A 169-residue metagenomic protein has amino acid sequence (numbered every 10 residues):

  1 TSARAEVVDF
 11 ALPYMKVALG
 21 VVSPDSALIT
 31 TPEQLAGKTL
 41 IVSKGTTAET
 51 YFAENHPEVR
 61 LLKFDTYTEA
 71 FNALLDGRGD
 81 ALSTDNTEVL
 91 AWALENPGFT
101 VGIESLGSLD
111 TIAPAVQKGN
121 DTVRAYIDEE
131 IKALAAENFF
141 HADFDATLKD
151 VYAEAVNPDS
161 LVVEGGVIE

Functional and structural regions predicted by a protein language model:
T1-Q34, T100-G107: Acidic, polar ligand-binding/catalytic clefts
T1-S2, V17, D25, G45-T46 (+3 more regions): Beta->alpha turn/N-cap motifs
T1-V7, Y51-E54, L75-S108: A ligand-binding cleft/hinge motif common to bilobed small-molecule-binding domains
L19-I29, D110-E130: A bilobed periplasmic-binding-protein/Venus flytrap-type ligand-binding module shared by bacterial periplasmic
A27, T47, L62-N72, D76: Short helix-initiation/N-cap motifs at beta->coil->alpha
P32-T47, R60: Short loop->beta-strand "edge-of-pocket" segments that line small-molecule binding or catalytic clefts across diverse
L35, L74-L75, P114, I127: Hydrophobic residues within well-ordered alpha-helices
T47-F64, T100-I103, I131-E169: Ligand-binding clefts/hinges and TM-proximal coupling segments of bilobed small-molecule sensing domains
